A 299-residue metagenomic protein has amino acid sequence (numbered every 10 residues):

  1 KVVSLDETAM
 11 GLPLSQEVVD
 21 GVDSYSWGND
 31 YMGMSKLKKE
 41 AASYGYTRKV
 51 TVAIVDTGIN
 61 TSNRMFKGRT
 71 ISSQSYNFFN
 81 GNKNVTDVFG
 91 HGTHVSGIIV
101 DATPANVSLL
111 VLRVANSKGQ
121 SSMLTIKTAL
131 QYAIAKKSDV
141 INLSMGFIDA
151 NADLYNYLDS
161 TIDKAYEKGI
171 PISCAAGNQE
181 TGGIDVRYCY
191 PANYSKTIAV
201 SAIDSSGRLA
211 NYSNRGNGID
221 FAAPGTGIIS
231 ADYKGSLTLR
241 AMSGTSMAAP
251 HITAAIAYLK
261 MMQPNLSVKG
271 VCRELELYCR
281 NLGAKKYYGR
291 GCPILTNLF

Functional and structural regions predicted by a protein language model:
K1-T51, R64-K67, G289-G291, T296-L298: Protease zymogen maturation seam
K38-Q74, N82-T125, D139, N193-K196 (+3 more regions): Subtilisin-like serine protease catalytic core
D56, G177, G244: Active-site glycine-centered loops adjacent to acidic/histidine catalytic or metal-binding residues that shape
R64, L112, A202-M247, R280-G283: Catalytic-core environment of secreted peptidases
D87-G92, M242-A254: Short glycine/threonine-rich catalytic loop with a Thr-x-Gly-x-Asp
I99, M247-P264: Short, small-residue alpha-helix embedded
I134, S138-I148, N156, K168 (+3 more regions): C-terminal subdomain of the subtilisin-like protease fold in secreted/lumenal serine endopeptidases
D153-I172, Y190: Catalytic-core regions built around general acid/base machinery
